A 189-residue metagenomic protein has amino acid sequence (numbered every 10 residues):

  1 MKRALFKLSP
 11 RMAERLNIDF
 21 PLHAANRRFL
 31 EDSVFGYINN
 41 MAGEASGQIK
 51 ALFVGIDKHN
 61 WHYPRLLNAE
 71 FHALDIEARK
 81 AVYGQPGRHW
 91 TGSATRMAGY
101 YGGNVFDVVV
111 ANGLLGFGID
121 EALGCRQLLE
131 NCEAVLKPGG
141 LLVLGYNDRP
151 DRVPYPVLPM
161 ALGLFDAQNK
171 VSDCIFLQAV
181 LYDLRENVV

Functional and structural regions predicted by a protein language model:
M1-G47: Class I SAM-dependent methyltransferase Rossmann-like catalytic core, especially the SAM/SAH-binding loop
A45-K58: Conserved class I S-adenosyl-L-methionine
E70-D75: Conserved SAM-binding motif I beta-strand of class I
G92-V110: A short acidic, Gly/Pro-enriched loop at the edge of an enzyme's catalytic core that lines a small-molecule cofactor
D107-A122: A short SAM/SAH-binding and catalytic strip from SAM-dependent methyltransferases
L123-P138: A short glycine-rich, Lys/Arg-flanked "PGG" loop and its adjoining helix->strand segment in the class I
L136-N147: Conserved beta-strand signature within the Rossmann-like core of class I S-adenosyl-L-methionine
R152-V189: Class I S-adenosyl-L-methionine
